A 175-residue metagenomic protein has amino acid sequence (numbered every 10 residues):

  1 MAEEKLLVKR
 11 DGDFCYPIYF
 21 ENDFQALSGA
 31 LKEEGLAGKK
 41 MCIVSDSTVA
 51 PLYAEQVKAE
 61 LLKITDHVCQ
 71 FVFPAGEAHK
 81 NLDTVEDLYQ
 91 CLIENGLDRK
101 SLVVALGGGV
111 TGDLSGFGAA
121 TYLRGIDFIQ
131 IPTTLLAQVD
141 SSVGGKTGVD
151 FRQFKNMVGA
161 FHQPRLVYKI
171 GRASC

Functional and structural regions predicted by a protein language model:
M1-L102: ATP/NTP phosphate-donor binding region
P74, A105, T134: Residue-level "edge-of-site" marker
G109: Acidic-aromatic/histidine active-site loop/patch
G112: Catalytic nucleophile loop
F117-S174: A glycine/threonine-rich phosphate-anchoring loop and its flanking beta-alpha core in nucleotide/phosphate-binding
